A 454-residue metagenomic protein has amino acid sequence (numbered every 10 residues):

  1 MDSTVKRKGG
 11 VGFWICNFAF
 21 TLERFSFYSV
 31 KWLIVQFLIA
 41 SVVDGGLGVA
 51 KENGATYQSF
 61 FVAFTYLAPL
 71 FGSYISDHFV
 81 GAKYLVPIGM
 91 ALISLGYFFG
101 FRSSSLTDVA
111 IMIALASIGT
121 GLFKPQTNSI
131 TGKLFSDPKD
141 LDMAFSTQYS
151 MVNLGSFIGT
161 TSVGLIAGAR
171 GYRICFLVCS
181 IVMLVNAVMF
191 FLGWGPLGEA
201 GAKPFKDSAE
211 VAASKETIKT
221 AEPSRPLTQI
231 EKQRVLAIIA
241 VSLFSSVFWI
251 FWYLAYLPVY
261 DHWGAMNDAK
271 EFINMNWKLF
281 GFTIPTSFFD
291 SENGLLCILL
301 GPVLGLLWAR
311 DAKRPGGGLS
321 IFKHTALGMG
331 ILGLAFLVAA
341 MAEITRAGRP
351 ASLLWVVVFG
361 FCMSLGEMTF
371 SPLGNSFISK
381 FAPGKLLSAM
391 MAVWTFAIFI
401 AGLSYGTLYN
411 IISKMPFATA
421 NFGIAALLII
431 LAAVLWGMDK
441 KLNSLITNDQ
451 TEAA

Functional and structural regions predicted by a protein language model:
M1-V11, D137, L141, G164-F282 (+3 more regions): Intracellular loop-helix junctions on the cytosolic face of multi-pass helical membrane proteins
R7-S41, R234-A255, S291, F361-L365: Pair of pore-lining "gating" transmembrane helices in MFS-fold secondary transporters
T56-I75, S291-L306: Central cavity-lining transmembrane alpha-helices of secondary-active solute carriers, predominantly the Major
P69-F101: Conserved MFS/SLC helix-loop-helix module at the cytosolic interface between two early adjacent transmembrane helices
A91-S105, L327-G348: C-terminal ends and interior cores of transmembrane alpha-helices in multi-pass membrane transporters/permeases
L122-S136, M368-A382: Intracellular juxtamembrane helix-capping segments at the cytosolic ends of symmetry-related transmembrane helices
D142-G168, S180-N186, N293, C297 (+1 more regions): Glycine-rich segments within core transmembrane alpha-helices of 12-TM secondary carriers
L165-I181, G317-K323, N410-L428: A membrane-interface helix-boundary motif in multi-pass transporters
